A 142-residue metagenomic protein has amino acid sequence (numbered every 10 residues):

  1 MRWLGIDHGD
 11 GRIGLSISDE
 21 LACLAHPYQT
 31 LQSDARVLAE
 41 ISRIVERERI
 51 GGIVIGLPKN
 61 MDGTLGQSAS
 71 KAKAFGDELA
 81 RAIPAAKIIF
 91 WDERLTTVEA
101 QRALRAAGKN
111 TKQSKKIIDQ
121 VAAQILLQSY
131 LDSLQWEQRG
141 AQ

Functional and structural regions predicted by a protein language model:
R2-I6, D10-G11, S16-Q142: Phosphate- and other anionic-substrate recognition elements at nucleic-acid/protein interfaces
